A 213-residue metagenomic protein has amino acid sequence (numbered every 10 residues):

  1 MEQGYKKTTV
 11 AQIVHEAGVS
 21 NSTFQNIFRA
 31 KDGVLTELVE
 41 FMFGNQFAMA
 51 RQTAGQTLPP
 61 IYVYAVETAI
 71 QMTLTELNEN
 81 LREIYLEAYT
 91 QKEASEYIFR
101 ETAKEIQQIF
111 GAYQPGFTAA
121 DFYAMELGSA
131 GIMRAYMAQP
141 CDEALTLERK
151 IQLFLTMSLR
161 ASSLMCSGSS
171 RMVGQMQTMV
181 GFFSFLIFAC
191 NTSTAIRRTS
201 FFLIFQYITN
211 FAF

Functional and structural regions predicted by a protein language model:
E2-Q3, N45, M49, L74 (+1 more regions): Solvent-exposed, amphipathic alpha-helical segments
Q3-G33, E37: Helix-turn-helix
E37, A48-E83, T90-Q91, F99-A103: Hydrophobic alpha-helical connector segments
L74, N78, I132, M157-M165: Phosphate/oxyanion-binding loops and surfaces in catalytic or ligand/nucleic-acid-binding neighborhoods
R82-E87, G168-R171: Short, hydrophobic secondary-structure boundary micro-motifs
E87-C141, L145, R149-T156: Amphipathic alpha-helical packing segments from all-alpha helical-bundle domains
Q108, P115, A138, D142-F213: C-terminal peripheral helix-coil segments that are non-catalytic and often amphipathic
